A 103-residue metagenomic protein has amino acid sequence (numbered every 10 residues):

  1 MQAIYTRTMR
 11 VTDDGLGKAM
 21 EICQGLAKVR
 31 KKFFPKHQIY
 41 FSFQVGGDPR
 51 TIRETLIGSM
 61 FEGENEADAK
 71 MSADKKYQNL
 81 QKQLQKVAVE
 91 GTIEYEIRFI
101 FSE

Functional and structural regions predicted by a protein language model:
M1, R10, H37-R53, Q78-E103: Glycine-rich beta-strand-turn "strand-cap" elements at beta-sheet edges
M1-R7, A19, R50-F61: Conserved N-terminal glycine/acidic-rich loop preference
R10-E21: Short, surface-exposed ligand-recognition loops at beta-strand->loop->(often short) alpha-helix junctions that present
T12-D14, S59-F61, S102: Short coil/turn motifs at secondary-structure junctions
G25-Y40, I57-E94: An amphipathic, aromatic/His-enriched active-site/gating alpha helix that lines ligand/cofactor pockets
